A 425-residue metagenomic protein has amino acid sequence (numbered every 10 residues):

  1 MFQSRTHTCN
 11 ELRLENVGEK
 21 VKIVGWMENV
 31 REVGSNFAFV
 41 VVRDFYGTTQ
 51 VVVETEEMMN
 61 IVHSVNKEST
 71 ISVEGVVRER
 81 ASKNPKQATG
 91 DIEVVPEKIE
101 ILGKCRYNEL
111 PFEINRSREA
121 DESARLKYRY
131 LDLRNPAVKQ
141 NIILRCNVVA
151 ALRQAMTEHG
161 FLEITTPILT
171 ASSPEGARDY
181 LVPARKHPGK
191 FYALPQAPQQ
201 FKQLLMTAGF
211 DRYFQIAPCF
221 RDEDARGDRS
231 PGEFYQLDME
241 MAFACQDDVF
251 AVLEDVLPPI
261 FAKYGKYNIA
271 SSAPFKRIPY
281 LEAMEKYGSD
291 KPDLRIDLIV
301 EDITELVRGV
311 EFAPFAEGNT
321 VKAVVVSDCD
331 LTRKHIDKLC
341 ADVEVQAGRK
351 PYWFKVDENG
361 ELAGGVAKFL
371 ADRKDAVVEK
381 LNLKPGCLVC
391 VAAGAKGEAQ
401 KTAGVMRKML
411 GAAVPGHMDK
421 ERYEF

Functional and structural regions predicted by a protein language model:
M1-F425: Class II aminoacyl-tRNA synthetase catalytic cores and aaRS-like
